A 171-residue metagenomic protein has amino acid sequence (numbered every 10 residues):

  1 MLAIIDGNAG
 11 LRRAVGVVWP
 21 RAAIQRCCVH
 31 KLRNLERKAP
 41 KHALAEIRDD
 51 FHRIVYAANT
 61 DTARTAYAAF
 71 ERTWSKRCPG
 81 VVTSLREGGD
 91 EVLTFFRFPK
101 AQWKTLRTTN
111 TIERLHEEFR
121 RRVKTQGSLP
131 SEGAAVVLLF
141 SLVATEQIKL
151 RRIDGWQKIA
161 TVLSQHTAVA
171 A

Functional and structural regions predicted by a protein language model:
M1-A171: Catalytic center-proximal scaffold of phosphoryl-transfer enzymes
